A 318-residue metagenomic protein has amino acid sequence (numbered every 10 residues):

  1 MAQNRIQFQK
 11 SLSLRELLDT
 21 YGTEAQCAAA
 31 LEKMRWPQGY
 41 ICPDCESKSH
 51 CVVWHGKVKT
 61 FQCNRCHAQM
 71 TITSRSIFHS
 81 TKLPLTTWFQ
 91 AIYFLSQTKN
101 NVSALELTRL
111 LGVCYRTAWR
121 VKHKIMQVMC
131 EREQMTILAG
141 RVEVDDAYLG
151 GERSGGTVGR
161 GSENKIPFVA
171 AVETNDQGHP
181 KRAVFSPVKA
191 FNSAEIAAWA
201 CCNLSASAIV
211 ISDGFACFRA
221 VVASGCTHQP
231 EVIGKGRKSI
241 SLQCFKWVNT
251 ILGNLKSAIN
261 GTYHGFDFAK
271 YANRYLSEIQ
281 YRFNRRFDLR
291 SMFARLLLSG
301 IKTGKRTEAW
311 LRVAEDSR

Functional and structural regions predicted by a protein language model:
M1-R318: Residue-level recognition of single "structural anchor" positions that define or cap local secondary structure
